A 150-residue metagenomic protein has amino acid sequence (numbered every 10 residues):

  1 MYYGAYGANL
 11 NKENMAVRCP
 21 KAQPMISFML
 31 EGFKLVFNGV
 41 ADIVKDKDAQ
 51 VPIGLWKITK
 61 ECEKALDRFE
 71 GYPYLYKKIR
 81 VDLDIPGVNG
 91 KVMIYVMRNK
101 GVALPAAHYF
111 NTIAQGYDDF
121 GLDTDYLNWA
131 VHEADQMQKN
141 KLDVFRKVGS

Functional and structural regions predicted by a protein language model:
M1-S150: Glycine-aromatic micro-motifs
